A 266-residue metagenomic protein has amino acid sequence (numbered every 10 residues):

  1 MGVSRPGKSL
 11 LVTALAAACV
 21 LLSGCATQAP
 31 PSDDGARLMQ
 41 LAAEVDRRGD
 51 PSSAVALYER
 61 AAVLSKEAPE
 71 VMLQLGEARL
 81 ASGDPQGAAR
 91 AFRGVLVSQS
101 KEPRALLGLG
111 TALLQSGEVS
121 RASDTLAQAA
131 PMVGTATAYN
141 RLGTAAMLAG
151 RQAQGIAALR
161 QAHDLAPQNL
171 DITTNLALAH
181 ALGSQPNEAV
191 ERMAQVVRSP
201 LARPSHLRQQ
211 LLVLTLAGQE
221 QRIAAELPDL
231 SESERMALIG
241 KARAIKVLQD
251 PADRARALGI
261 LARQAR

Functional and structural regions predicted by a protein language model:
C19-L41: Bacterial Sec signal peptide processing site at the extreme N-terminus
Q40, Q74, G108, R141-L142 (+2 more regions): Canonical tetratricopeptide repeat
R47-R48, A81-S82, Q115-S116, L148-A149 (+3 more regions): Register position in tetratricopeptide repeats
L64, S98-Q99, A129-V133, D164-L165 (+2 more regions): Structural marker of alpha-solenoid helical repeat scaffolds
V71, A105, A138-Y139, I172 (+1 more regions): TPR alpha-solenoid repeat register
P200, H206-R266: Terminal, low-structured helical/coil segments at or just beyond the last alpha-helical repeat
